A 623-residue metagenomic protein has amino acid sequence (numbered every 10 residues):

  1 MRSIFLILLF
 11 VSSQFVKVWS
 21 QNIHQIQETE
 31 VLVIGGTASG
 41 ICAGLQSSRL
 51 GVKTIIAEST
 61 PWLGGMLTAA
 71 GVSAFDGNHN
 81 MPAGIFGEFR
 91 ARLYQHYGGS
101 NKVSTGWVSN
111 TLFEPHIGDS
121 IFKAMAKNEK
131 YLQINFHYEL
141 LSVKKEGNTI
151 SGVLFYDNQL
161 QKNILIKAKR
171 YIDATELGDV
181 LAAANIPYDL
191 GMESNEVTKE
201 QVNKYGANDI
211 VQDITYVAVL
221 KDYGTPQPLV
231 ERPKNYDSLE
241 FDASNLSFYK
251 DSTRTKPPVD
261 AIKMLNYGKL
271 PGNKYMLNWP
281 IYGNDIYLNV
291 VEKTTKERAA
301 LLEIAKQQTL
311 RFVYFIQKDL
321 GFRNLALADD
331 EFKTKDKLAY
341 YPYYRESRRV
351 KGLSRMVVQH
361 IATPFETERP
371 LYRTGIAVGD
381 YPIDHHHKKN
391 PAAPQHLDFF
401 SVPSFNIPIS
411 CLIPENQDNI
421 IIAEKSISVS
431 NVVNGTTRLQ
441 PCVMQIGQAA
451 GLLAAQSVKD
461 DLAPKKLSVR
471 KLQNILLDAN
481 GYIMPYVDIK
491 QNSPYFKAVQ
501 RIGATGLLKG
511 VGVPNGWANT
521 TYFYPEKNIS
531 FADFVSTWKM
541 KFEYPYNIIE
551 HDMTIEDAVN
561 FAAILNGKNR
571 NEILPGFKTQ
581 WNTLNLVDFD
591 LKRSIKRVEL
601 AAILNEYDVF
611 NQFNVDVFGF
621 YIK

Functional and structural regions predicted by a protein language model:
M1-N22: Bacterial Sec-dependent N-terminal signal peptides
N22, H137, Q159-R170, A174-I475: Flavin (FAD/FMN)-binding glycine-rich loop and adjacent Rossmann-like elements that form
I23-T37: Beta1/beta-strand and adjacent pyrophosphate-binding region of the FAD-binding site in flavoprotein oxidoreductases
G40: N-terminal Rossmann-fold NAD(P) dinucleotide-binding loop
Q46, V52-K53, A57-N148, D189 (+1 more regions): Conserved N-terminal/central alpha/beta ligand/cofactor-binding core
K144-L165: Conserved beta-strand-loop-beta-strand element in the redox core of flavoprotein oxidoreductases
P485-I489, P494-L508: Charged, amphipathic alpha-helical linkers/stalks
A504-K623: Terminal recognition/anchoring or ligand-binding modules at protein termini
